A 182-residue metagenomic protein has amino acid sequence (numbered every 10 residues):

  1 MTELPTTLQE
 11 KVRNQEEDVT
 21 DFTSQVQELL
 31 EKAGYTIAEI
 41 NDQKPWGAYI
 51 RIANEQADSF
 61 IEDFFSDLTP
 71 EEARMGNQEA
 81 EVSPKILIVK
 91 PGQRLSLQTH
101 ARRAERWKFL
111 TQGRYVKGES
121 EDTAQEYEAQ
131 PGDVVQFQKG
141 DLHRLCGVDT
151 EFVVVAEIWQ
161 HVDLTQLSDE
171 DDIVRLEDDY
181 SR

Functional and structural regions predicted by a protein language model:
M1-V82, I173-R175, S181-R182: A short, N-terminal "cap"/entry segment at the start of jelly-roll beta-barrel domains of the cupin/DSBH fold
T2-E3, T7, R144-R182: Double-stranded beta-helix
L68-E72, S83-R103: Conserved short histidine dyad/triad with adjacent acidic residue
P84-I88, R106, E126, V134-Q136: Conserved hydrophobic/aromatic beta-strand scaffold that supports enzyme active sites
K90-Q93, H100-E121: Glycine- and acidic-residue-biased ligand/ion/polar-headgroup-sensing regions
R106-F109, E126-E128, Q166-D169: A short, polar/proline- and glycine-enriched secondary-structure boundary/capping micro-motif
E119-H143: Short acidic-glycine-tyrosine-enriched beta hairpin
